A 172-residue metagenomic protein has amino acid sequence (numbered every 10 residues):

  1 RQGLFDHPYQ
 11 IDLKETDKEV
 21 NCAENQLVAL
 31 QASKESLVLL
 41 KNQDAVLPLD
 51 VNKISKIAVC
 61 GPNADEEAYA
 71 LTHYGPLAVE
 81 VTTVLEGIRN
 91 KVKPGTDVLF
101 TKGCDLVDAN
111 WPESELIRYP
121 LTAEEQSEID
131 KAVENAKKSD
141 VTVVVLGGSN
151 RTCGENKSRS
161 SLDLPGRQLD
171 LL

Functional and structural regions predicted by a protein language model:
F5, L13-L172: C-terminal non-catalytic regions of proteins with extracellular/luminal or membrane-system context
